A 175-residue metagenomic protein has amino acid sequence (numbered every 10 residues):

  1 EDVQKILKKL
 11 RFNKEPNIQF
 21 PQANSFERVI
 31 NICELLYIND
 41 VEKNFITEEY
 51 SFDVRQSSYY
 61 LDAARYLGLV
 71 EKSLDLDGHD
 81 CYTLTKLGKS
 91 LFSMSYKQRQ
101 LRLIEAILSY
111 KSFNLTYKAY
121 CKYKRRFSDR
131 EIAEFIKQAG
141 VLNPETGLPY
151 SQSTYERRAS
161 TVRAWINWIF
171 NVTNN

Functional and structural regions predicted by a protein language model:
E1-N175: Donor-sugar nucleotide-binding helix/loop cap in glycosyltransferases
